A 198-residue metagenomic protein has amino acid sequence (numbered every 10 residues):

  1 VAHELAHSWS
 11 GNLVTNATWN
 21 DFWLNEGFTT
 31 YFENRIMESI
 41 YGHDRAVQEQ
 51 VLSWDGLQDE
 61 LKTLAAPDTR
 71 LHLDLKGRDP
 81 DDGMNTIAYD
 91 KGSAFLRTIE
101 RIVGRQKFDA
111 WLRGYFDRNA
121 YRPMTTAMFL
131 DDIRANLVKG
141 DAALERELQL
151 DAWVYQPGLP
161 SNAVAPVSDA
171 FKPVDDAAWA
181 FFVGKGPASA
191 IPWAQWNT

Functional and structural regions predicted by a protein language model:
V1-A178: Hydrophobic alpha-helical and helix-loop surface patches within well-folded domains that function as non-catalytic
D176-T198: Non-catalytic terminal regions of proteins
